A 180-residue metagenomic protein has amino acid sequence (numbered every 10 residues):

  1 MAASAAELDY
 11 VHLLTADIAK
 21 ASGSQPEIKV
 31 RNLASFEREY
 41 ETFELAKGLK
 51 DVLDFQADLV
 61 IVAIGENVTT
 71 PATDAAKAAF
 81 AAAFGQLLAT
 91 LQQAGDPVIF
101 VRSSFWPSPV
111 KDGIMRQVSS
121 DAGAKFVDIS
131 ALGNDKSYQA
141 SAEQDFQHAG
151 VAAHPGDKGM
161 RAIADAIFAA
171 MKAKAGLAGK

Functional and structural regions predicted by a protein language model:
M1-D74: Conserved SGNH/GDSL esterase-like catalytic core that processes O-acyl groups on lipids and polysaccharides
A3, E7, T73-F80, A152 (+2 more regions): Residue-level preference for long, well-ordered alpha-helices that form the structural scaffold of enzyme catalytic
L8-H12, A81, P109-R116: Short, surface-exposed alpha-helical segments at coil->helix boundaries
L13-S24, D51, F55, A63 (+3 more regions): Structured segments of extracytoplasmic/periplasmic soluble domains in secreted or envelope-associated proteins
S22-N32, I99-S103, A178-K180: Surface-exposed patches in mature extracellular/periplasmic domains of secreted proteins
E44-A46, A76-G85: Charged helix-capping and loop-helix junction motifs
I61-V68, L87-Q117, D121: Active-site segments of SGNH/GDSL-like serine hydrolases that catalyze O-acetyl group transfer/hydrolysis on lipids
S104-K180: Catalytic His-Asp segment of secreted/periplasmic serine-dependent ester chemistry enzymes
